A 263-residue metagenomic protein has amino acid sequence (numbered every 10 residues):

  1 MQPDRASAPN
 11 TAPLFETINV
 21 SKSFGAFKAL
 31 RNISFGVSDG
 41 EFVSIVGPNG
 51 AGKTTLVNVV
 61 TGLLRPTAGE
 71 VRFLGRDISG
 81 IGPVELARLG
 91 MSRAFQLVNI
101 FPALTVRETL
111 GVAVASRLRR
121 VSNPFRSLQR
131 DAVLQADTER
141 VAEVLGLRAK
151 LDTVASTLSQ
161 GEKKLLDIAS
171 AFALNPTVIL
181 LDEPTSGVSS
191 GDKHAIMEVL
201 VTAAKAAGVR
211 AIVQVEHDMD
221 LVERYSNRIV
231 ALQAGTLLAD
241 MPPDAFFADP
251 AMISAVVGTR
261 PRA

Functional and structural regions predicted by a protein language model:
Q2-A263: Glycine-rich phosphate-binding loops of nucleotide-dependent enzymes
